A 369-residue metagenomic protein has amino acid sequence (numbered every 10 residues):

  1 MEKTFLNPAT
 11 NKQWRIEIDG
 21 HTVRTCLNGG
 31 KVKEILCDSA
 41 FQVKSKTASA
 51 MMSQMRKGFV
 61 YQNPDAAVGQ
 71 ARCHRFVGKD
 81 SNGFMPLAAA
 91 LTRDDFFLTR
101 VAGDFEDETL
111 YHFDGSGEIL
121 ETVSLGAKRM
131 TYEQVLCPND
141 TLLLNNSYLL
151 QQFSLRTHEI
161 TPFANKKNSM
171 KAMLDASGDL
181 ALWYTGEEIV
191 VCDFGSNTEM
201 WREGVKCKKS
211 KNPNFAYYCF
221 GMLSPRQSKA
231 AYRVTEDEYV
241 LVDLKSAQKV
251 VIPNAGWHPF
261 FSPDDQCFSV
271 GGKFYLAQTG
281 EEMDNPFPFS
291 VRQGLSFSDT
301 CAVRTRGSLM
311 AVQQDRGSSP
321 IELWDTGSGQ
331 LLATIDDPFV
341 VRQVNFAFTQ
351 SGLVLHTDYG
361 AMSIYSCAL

Functional and structural regions predicted by a protein language model:
M1-F5, H21, Q266: Short, hydrophobic/aromatic-rich segments at coil-to-beta transitions
A9-E34: Short aromatic-glycine-(Arg/Gly/Cys) micro-motifs in beta-strand/loop hairpins
S39-M55: A short, charged, amphipathic alpha-helix used as a generic interaction element across diverse proteins
T47, G58-T109: Intrinsically disordered, low-complexity acidic/Ser/Thr/Pro-rich linker and tail segments in large eukaryotic scaffolds
Q70-K79, E108-S124, Y148-N165, E188-P213 (+4 more regions): Surface-exposed loop/turn elements that mediate protein-protein interactions on large endomembrane-trafficking
N82-R93, G126-N139, A164-D179, V205-L223 (+4 more regions): Repeated scaffold domains used in trafficking and secretory/extracellular systems, primarily beta-propellers
D94-G103, D140-N146, Q151, D179-Y184 (+6 more regions): Short beta-strand elements that form the blades of beta-propeller/WD-repeat-like and other beta-sheet-rich scaffold
V340-L369: Blade-level signature of beta-propeller repeat domains, shared across WD40, Kelch, NHL, RCC1 and BNR/Asp-box propellers
